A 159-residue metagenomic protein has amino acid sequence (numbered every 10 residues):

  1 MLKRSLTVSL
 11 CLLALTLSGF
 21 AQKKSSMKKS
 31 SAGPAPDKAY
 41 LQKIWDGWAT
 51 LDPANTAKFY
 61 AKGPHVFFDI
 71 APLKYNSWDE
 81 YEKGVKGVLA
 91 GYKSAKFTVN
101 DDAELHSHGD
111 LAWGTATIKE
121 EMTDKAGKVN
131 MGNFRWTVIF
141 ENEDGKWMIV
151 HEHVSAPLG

Functional and structural regions predicted by a protein language model:
M1-Q22: N-terminal export/membrane-targeting signals
F20-K38: Sec-dependent signal peptide cleavage junction
A35, A39, P53-H108, N130-M131: A solvent-exposed, acidic/Ser-Thr-rich amphipathic alpha-helical stretch
I44, W48-N55: Short helix-adjacent coil turns
H65, P72-K74, E120-M122, S155-P157: Solvent-exposed loop/turn segments at secondary-structure junctions within structured extracellular/periplasmic domains
G91-K93, E120-N130, L158: Short, cysteine-centered beta-strand-loop-beta hairpins and adjacent loop/turn segments enriched in charged/polar
G109-E120: A short hydrophobic beta-strand element
N133-L158: Short beta-strand edge/turn micro-motifs at domain boundaries
